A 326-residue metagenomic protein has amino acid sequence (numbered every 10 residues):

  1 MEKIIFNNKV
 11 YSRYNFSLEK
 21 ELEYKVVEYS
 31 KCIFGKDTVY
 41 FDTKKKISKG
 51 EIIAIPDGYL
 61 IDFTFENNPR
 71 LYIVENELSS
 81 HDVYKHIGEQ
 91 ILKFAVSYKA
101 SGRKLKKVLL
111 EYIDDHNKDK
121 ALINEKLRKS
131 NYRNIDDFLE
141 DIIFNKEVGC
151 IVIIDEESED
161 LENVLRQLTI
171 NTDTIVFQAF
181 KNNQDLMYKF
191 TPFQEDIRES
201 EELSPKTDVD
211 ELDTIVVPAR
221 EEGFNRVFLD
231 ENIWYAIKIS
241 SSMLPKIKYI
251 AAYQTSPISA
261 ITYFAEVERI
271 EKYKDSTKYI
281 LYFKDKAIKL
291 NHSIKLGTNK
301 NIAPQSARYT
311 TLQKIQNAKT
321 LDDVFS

Functional and structural regions predicted by a protein language model:
M1-T255, E268: Charged, terminal alpha-helix-loop-beta segments that serve as non-catalytic nucleic-acid engagement and/or assembly
V216-S326: Structured alpha/beta reader/binder surfaces that contact nucleic acids or chromatin modification marks
